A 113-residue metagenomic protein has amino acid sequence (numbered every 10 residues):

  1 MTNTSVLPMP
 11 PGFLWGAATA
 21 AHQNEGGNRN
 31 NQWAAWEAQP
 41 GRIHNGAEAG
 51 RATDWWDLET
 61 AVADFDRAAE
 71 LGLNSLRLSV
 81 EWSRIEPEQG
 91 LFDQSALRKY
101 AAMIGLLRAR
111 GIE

Functional and structural regions predicted by a protein language model:
M1-E113: Non-catalytic accessory regions flanking glycosidase/transglycosidase catalytic cores in CAZymes
